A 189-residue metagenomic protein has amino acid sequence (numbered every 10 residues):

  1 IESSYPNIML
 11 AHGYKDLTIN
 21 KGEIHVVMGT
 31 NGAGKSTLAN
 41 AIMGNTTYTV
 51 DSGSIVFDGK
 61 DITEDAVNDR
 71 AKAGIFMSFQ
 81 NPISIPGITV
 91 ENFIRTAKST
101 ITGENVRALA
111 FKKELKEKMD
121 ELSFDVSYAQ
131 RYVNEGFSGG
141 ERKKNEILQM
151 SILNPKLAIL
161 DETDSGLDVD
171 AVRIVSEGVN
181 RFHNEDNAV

Functional and structural regions predicted by a protein language model:
E2-V26, N45-V50, A66-V67: A short, flexible loop at the N-terminus of ABC-type nucleotide-binding domains that lies
V26, A71-Q80, A188: ABC nucleotide-binding domain signature
M28-T30: The feature captures the beta-strand-to-loop junction immediately N-terminal to the Walker
N45, Q80-I85: Catalytic "switch" loops of ABC-type ATPases
S54-R70, N134: ABC ATPase NBD Q-loop/coupling interface
I83-K156: ABC-family P-loop ATPase nucleotide-binding domains
I159-T163, D170: Walker B catalytic motif
V172-E185: Helical segment within the ABC ATPase nucleotide-binding domain
